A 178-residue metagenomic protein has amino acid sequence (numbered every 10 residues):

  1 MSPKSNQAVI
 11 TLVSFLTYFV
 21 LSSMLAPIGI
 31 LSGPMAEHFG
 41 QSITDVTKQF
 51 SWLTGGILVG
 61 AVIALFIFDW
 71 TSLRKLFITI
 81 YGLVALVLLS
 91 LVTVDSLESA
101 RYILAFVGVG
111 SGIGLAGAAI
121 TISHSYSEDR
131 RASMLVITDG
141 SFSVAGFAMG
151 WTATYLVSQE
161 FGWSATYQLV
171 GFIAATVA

Functional and structural regions predicted by a protein language model:
I10-I43: Extracytoplasmic
S14-Y18, S22, S96-G108: Helical-face signature of the major facilitator-like transporter fold
Y18, F50, T54, S133-S143: Small-residue-rich transmembrane alpha-helices and their cytosolic helix-loop interfaces in multi-pass secondary
A26, L53-V62, F147: Residue-level signature of mid-helix packing/kink "hotspots" within the transmembrane helices of 12-pass Major
L53, L83-L88, V107, I173-V177: MFS 12-TM fold signature
G60-L97: Conserved MFS/SLC helix-loop-helix module at the cytosolic interface between two early adjacent transmembrane helices
I103-G140: Cytoplasmic helix-loop-helix junction between adjacent transmembrane helices in 12-TM secondary transporters
I137-A178: Helix-loop-helix hairpin linking two adjacent transmembrane segments in secondary transporters
